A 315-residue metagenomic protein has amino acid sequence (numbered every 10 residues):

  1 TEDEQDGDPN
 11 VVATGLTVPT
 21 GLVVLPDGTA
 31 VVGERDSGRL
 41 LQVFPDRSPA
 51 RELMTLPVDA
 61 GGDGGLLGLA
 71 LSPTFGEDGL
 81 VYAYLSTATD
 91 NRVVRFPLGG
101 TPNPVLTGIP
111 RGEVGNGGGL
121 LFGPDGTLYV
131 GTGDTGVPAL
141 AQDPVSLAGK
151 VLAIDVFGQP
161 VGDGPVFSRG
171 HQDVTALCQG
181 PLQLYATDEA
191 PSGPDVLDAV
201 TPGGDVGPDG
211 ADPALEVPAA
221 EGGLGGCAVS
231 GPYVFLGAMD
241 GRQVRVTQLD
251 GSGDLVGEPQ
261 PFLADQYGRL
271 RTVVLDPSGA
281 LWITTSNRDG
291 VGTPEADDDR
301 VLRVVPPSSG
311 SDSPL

Functional and structural regions predicted by a protein language model:
T1-G136, A176, Q183-A186, V217-L263 (+1 more regions): Acidic, Gly/Ser/Thr-rich repeat motifs that build Ca2+-stabilized beta-propeller blades
T74-G76, G158, P191: Acidic glycine-/aspartate-rich tracts in secreted/extracellular proteins
V137, A141-A186: Loop-centered beta-sheet repeat module
A141, V196-D198, T247: Short, well-ordered secondary-structure micro-motifs
D163-P165, P213-E216: Active-site rim elements
S192-D212: Mobile, glycine-enriched helix-loop/loop "lid" segments at the mouths of ligand-binding/catalytic clefts that gate
